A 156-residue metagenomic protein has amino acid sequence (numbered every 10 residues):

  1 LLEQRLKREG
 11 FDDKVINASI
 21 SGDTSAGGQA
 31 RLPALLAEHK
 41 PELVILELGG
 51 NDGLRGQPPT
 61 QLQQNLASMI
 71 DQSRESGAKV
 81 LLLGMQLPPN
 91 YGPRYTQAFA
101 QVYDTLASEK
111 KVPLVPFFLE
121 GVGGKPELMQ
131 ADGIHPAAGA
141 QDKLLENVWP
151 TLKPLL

Functional and structural regions predicted by a protein language model:
E3-F11, G27-L156: Alpha-helical cap/lid subdomain in secreted, periplasmic, or secretory-pathway luminal O-acyl-processing enzymes
E9-T24: A short beta-strand-loop structural module common to alpha/beta enzyme folds
